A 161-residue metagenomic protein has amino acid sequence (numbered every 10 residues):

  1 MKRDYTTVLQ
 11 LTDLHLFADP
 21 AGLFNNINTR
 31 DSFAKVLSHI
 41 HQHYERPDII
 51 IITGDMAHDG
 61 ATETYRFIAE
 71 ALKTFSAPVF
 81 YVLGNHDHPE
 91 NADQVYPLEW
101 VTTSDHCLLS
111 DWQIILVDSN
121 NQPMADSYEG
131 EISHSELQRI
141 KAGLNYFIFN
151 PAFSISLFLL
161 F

Functional and structural regions predicted by a protein language model:
M1-F67: N-terminal active-site segment of His-dependent metallophosphoesterases
Y5-A18, W112-N121, S154-L159: Active-site-proximal beta-strand elements of phosphoester/diester hydrolases
V8-L9, F24-N26, R30, P47-I49 (+5 more regions): Aromatic-residue detector
Q10-T12, I49-D55, V79-N85, A152-L157: Active-site neighborhood of phospho(di)ester-bond hydrolases with catalytic His/Asp-centered motifs
L14, M56-H58, N85-P89, N121 (+1 more regions): Solvent-exposed loop/turn segments at secondary-structure junctions within structured extracellular/periplasmic domains
K35-I50, Y128-F161: His/acidic metal-ligating clusters that form di-metal
T62-F149: Extended active-site neighborhood of metal-dependent phosphoesterases/phosphodiesterases
